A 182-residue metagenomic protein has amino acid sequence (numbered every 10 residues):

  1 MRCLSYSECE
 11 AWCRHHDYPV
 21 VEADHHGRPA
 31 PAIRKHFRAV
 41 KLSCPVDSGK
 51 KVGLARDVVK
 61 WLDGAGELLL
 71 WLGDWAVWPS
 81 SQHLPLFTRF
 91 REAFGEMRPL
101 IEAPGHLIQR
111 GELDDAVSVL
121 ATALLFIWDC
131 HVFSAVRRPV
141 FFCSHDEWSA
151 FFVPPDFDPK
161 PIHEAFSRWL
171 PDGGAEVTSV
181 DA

Functional and structural regions predicted by a protein language model:
M1-A182: Structured alpha/beta or helical-core interaction and ligand-binding surfaces enriched in interleaved
